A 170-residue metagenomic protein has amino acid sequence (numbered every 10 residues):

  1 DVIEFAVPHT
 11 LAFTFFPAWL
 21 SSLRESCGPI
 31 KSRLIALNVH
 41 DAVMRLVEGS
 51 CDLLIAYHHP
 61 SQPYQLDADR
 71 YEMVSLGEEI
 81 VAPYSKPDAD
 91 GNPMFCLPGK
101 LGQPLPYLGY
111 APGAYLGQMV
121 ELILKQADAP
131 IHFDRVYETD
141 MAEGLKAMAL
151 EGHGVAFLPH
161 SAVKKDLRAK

Functional and structural regions predicted by a protein language model:
D1-P63: Central regulatory/effector-binding core of bacterial HTH transcription factors
E4-F5, I35, G109, Y137 (+1 more regions): Conserved SAM-binding loop
V7, L76, S85, L158-P159: A conserved hydrophobic position in a structured secondary element of the catalytic/binding core that shapes
L11-A12, P60-S61, A89, G144 (+1 more regions): Alpha-helix capping/helix-boundary segments
P29-K31, R70, P104, H132-F133: A generic structural signal for alpha->beta connector loops
L37-L105: Acidic, Gly/Pro-rich loop/turn segments at junctions of secondary structure
N38-A42, V47-S50, Y57, L116 (+1 more regions): Hydrophobic hinge/microswitch elements
D90-G99, Q103-D128: Secondary-structure junction motif
